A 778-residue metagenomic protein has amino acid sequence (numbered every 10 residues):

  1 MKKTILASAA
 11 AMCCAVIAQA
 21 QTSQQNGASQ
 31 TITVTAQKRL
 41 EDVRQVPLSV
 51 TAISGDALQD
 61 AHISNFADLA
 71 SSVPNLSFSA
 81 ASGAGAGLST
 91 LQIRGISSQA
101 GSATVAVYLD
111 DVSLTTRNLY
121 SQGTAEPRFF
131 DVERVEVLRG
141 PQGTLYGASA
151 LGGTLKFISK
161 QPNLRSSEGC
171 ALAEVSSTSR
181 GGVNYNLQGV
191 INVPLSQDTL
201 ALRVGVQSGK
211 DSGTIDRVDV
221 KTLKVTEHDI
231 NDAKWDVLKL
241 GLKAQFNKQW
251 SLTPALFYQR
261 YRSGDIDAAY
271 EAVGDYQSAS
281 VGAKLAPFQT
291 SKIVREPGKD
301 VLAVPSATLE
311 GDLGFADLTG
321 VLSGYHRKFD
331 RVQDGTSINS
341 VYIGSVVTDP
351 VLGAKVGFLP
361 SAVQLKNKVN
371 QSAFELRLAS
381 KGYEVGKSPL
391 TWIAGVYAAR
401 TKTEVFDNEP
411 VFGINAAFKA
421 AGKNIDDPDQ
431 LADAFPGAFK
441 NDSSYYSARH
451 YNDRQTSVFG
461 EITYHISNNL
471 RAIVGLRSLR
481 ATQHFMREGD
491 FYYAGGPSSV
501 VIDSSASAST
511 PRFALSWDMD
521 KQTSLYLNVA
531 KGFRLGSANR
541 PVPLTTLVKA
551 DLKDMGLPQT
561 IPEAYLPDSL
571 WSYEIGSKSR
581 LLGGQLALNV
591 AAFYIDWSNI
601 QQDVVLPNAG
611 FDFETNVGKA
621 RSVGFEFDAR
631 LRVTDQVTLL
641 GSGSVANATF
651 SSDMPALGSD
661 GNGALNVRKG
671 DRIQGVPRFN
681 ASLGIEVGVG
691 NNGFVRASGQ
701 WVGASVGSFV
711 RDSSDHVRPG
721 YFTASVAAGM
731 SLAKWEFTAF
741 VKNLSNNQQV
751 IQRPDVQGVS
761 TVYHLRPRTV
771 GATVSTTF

Functional and structural regions predicted by a protein language model:
T35, A67, S71-V112, E133: Extracytoplasmic beta-strand/coil segments of soluble accessory domains associated with Gram-negative outer-membrane
F66-L69, T90-R94, T104, Y108-D110 (+3 more regions): N-terminal periplasmic accessory domains that precede and gate Gram-negative outer-membrane beta-barrel machines
V112-R139, G189: Short acidic/polar hinge/loop motifs at secondary-structure boundaries that mediate gating or recognition
E168-C170, S179-I266, N370, F374 (+8 more regions): Transmembrane beta-barrel wall of Gram-negative outer-membrane proteins
Q188, S306-L313, D317-G335, D518 (+9 more regions): Membrane-embedded beta-barrel scaffold of Gram-negative outer-membrane proteins
K243-N247, L378-K381, T391-A399, R449-I595 (+2 more regions): Structural signature of Gram-negative outer-membrane beta-barrels, strongest in the C-terminal barrel of TonB-dependent
A379-K381, W392-G395, N468, A587 (+3 more regions): Gram-negative outer-membrane beta-barrel transporters
L639, Q700-V710, G729-F778: C-terminal beta-signal and adjacent terminal beta-strands/loops of Gram-negative outer-membrane beta-barrel proteins
